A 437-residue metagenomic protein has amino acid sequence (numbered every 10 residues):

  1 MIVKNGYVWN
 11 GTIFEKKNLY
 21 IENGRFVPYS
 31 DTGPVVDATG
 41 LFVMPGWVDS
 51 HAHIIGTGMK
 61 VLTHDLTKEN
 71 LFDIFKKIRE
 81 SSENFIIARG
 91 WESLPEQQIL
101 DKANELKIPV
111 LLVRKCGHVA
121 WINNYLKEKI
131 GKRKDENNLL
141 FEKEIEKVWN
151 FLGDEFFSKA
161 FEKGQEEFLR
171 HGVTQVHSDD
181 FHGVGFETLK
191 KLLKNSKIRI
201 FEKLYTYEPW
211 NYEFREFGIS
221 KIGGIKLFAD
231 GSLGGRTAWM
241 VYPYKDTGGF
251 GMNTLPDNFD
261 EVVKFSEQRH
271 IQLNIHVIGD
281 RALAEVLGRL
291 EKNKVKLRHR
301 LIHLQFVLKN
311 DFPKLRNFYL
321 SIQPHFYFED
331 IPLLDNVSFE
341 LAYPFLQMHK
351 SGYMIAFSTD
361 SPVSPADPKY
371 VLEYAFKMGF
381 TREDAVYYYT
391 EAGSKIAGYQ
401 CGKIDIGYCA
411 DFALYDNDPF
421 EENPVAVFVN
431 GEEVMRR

Functional and structural regions predicted by a protein language model:
I2-K4, W9-N10, F14-E22, F26 (+6 more regions): Divalent metal-binding segments
I13-E15, S220-K221, F420-E422: Short, small/polar residue-rich loop motifs at catalytic or cofactor-binding pockets
H53, I219-T237, F318-Y327: Non-cysteine beta-strand/loop elements that form the S-adenosyl-L-methionine
V113, S178-F181, K203-Y205, G223-F228 (+6 more regions): Generic beta-strand/beta-sheet core signal
L192-N195, F214-S220, K264-Q268, K294 (+1 more regions): Acidic (Asp/Glu)-rich catalytic clusters
N195-K226, R298-Q305, K309-N310, L333-Q347 (+1 more regions): Phosphate/diphosphate-binding loops
E267-L273, G288-H299, Q323-N417, F428: His/Asp/Glu-enriched, well-ordered alpha-helical/loop segment that forms or immediately abuts the divalent-metal
